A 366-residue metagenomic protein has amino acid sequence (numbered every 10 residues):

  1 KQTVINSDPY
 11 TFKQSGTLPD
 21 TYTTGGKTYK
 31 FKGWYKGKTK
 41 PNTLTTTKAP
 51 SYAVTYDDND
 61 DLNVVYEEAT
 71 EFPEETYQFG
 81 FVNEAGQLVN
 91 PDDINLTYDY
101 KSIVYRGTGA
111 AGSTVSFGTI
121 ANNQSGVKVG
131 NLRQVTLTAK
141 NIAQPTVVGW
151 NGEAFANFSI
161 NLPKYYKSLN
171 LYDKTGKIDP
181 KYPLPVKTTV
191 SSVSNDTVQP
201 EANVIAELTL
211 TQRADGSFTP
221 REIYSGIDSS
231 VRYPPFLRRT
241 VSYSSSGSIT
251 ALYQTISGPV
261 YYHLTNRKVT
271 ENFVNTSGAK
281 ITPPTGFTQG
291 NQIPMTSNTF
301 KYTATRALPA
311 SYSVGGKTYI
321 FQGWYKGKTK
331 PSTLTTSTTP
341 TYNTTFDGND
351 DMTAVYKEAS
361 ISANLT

Functional and structural regions predicted by a protein language model:
K1, Q78-I94, N272-I281, T366: Structural motif
K1-Q2, K36-S51, N90-Y100, I281-Q289 (+2 more regions): Short, tandemly repeated low-complexity microdomains enriched for cysteine and small residues
Q2-I5, Y10-F12, Y35-K36, V65 (+1 more regions): Intrinsically disordered, low-complexity repeat tracts
Q2-P9, I94-V129, T285-K301: Short, flexible N-terminal segments of the mature chain
Q2-T23, Y77, V82-E84, T119 (+1 more regions): Solvent-exposed, low-complexity, repeat-rich "mucin-like" stalks and linkers
Q14-T47, V127, N131-S246, Y302-S337: Surface-exposed interfaces of beta-sheet-rich extracellular modules
D20, G25-G26, G33, G37 (+17 more regions): Polar/charged low-complexity regions in secreted precursors and cytosolic/nuclear IDRs
L44-T76, F81, V147-A156, L162-K164 (+6 more regions): Conserved "repeat-terminator" motif of extracellular CCP/Sushi domains
